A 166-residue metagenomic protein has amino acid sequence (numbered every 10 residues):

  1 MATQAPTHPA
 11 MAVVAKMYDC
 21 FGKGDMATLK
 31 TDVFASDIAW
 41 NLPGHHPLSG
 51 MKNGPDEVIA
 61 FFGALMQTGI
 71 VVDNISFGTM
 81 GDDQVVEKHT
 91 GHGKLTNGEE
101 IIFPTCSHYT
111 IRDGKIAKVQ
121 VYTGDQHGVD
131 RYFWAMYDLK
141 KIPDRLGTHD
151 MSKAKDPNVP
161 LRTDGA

Functional and structural regions predicted by a protein language model:
A2-A166: C-terminal and inter-domain tail/linker signature
